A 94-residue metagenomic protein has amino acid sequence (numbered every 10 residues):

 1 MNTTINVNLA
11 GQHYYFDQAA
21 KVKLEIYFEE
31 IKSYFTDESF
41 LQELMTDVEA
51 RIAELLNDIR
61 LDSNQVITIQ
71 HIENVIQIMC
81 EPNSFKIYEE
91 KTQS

Functional and structural regions predicted by a protein language model:
M1-S94: Soluble N-terminal domains of membrane-associated systems
